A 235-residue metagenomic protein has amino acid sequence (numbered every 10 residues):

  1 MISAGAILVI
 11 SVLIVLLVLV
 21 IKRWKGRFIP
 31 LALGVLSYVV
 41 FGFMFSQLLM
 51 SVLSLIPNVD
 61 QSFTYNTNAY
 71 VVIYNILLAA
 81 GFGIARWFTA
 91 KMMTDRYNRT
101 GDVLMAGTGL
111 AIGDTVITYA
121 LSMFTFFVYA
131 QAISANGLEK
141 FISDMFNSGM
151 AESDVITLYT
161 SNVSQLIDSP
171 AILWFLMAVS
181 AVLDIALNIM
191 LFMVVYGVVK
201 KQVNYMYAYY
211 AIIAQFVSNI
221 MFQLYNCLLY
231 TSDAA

Functional and structural regions predicted by a protein language model:
I7-K25: N-terminal signal-anchor/start-transfer transmembrane helix
I21-L33, M93-G101, V199-V203: Membrane-interface helix-boundary motifs at transmembrane edges
L31-V39, A106-L110, M206-V217: Central hydrophobic cores of alpha-helical transmembrane segments in multi-pass integral membrane proteins
Y38-V52: A generic, lipid-embedded transmembrane alpha helix
D95-T115, Y119-S122: Interfacial segments of alpha-helical transmembrane regions
F124-I172: Membrane-interface interhelical connector segments
I172-Y196: Alpha-helical transmembrane segments of helical membrane proteins, especially in multi-pass transport, channel
Y230-A235: Conserved small/polar residues in nucleotide/adenosyl-binding loops
